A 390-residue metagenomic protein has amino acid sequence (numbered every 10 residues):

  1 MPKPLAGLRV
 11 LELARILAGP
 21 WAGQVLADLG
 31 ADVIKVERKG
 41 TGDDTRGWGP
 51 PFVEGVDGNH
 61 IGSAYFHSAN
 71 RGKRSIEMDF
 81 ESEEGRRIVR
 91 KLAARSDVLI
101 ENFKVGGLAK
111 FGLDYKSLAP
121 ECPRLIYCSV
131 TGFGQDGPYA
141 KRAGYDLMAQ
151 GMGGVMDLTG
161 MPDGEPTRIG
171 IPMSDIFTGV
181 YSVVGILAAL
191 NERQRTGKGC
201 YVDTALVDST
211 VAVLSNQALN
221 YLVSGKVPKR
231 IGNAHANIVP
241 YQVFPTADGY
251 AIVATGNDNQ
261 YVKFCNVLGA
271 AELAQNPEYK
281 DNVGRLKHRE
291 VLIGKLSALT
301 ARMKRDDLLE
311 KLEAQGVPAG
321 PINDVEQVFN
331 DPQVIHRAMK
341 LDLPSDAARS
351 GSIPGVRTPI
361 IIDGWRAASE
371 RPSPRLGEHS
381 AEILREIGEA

Functional and structural regions predicted by a protein language model:
M1-G185, A189-R195, R375, H379-A390: N-terminal helix-loop segment corresponding to the beta1-alpha1 unit of nucleotide/adenylate-binding folds
P2, S345-A390: Flexible, small-/acidic-enriched active-site or ligand-binding loops
G40, F133-G134, L206-V211, D248-Y250 (+2 more regions): Glycine-rich beta-alpha junction loops
D57-G58, F66, I231-A236, Y241-Q242 (+3 more regions): Short Gly/Pro-enriched turn/cap motifs at secondary-structure boundaries
Q135, D163-M173, Q194-T210, K229-A236 (+1 more regions): Conserved Rossmann-fold dehydrogenase catalytic segment
G179-G199, A212-S224, C265-E272: Oxidoreductase and adenylate-handling cofactor-binding alpha/beta cores
V239-Q315, A319: Aromatic-enriched alpha-helical interface/lid elements that frame and gate functional surfaces
E313-R337: Conserved PLP cofactor-binding pocket of PLP-dependent enzymes
